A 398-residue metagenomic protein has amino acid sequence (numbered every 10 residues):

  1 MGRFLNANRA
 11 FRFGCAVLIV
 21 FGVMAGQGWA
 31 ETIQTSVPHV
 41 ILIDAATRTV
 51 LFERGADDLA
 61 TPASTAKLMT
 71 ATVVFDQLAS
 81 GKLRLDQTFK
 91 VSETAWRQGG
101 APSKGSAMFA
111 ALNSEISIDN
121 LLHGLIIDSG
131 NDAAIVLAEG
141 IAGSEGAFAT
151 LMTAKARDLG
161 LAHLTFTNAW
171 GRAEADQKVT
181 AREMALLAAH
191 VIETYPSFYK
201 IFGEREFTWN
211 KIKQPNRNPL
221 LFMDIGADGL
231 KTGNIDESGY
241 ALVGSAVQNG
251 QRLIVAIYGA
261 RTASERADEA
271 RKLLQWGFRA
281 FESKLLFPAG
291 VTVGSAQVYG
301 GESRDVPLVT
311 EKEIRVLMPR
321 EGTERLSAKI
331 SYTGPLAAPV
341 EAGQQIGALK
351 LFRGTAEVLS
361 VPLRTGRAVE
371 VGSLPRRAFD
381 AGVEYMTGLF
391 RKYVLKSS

Functional and structural regions predicted by a protein language model:
G2-C15: Bacterial N-terminal signal peptides that target proteins for export
A7-A10, P62, S114, I118 (+2 more regions): Structural motif marking the loop-to-transmembrane transition
G14-M24: Bacterial N-terminal signal peptides
F21, E31-I33, E53, A246 (+2 more regions): Sterically constrained small-residue positions within well-ordered secondary structures of folded domains
G28-R182, A188-E193: Active-site-adjacent loops and short helices of periplasmic peptidoglycan-processing enzymes
L161-T165, A173-S398: Domain-terminus/edge residues, biased toward the C-terminal soluble/receptor-binding domains of extracytoplasmic
